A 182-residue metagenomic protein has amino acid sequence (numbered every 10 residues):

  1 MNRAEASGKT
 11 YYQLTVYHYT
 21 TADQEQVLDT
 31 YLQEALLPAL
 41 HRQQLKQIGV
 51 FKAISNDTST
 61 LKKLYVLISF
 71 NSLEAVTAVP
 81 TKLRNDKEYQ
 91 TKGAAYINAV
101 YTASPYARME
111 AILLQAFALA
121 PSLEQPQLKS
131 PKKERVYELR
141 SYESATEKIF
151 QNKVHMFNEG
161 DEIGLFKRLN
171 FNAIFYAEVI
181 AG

Functional and structural regions predicted by a protein language model:
N2-Y89, A99-G182: Short S/T/G/P-rich N-terminal loop/turn motif that feeds into the first structured element of a domain
